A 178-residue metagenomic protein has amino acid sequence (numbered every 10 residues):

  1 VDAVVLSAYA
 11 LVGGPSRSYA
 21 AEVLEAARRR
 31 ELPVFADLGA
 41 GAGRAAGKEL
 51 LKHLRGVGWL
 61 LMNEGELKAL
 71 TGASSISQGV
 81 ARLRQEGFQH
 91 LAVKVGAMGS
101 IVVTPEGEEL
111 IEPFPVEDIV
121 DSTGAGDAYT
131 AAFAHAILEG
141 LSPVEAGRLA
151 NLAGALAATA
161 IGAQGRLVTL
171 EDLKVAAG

Functional and structural regions predicted by a protein language model:
V1-E109, D172: Ribokinase/PfkB-type carbohydrate-kinase core domain
E25-R29, S74-G178: Conserved phosphate-binding/catalytic region of the ribokinase-like
